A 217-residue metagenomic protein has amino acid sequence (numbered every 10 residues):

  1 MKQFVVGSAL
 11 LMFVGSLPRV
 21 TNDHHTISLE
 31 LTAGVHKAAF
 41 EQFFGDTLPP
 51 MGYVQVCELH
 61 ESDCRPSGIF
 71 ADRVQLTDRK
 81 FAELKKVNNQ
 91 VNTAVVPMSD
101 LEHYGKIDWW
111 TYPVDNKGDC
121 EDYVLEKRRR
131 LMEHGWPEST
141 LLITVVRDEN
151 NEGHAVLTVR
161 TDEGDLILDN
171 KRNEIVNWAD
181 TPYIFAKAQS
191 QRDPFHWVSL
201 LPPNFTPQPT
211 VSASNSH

Functional and structural regions predicted by a protein language model:
K2-G7: Sec-dependent signal peptide recognition, specifically the positively charged N-region followed immediately by
S8-A9, E133: A periodicity- and composition-biased signal for non-globular, repetitive helical segments
L10-P18: Hydrophobic h-region of N-terminal signal peptides that target proteins for export in Gram-negative bacteria
R19-H217: A structural boundary/capping signal
